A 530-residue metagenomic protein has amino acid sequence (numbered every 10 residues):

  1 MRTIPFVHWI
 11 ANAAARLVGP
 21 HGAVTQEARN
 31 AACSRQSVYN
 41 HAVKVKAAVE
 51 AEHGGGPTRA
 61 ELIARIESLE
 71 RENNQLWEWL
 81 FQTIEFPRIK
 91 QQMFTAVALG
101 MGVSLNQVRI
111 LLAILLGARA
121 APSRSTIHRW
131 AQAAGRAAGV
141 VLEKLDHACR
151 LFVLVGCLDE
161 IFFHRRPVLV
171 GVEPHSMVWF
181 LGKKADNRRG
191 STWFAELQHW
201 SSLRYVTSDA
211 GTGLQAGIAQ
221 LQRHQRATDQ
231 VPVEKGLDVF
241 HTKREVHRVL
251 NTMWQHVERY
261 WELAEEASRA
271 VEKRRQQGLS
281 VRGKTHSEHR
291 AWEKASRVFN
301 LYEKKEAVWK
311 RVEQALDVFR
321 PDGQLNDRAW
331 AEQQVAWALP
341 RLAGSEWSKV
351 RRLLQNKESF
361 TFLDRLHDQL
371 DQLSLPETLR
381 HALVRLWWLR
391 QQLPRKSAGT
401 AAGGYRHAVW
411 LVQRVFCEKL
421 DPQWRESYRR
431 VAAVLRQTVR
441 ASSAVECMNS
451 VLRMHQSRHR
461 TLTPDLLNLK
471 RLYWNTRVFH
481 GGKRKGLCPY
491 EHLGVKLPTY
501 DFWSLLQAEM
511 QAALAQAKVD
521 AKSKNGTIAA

Functional and structural regions predicted by a protein language model:
R2-G22, I84-V103: Short, amphipathic alpha-helical "recognition" segments used to contact nucleic acids or chromatin
N12-A13, E27, V38-H41, T95 (+10 more regions): Mobile genetic element proteins and their domesticated derivatives, centered on retroelements and DNA transposons
A23-A32, V108, L112: Short alpha-helical "recognition helix" segments of helix-turn-helix
Y39-T58, R129-V140: Short, solvent-exposed alpha-helical "recognition" segments
V49, T252-A270, V434, A444-L462 (+1 more regions): Active-site proximal helix-loop segment of RNase H-like, two-metal nucleases, encompassing DDE(D)
S68-Q225, T252-H256, A267-A270, R282-A291 (+2 more regions): RNase H-like nuclease fold core
R223-Q255, R259: Inter-helix linker motif
E303, K310-Q314, E377-L389, R395 (+7 more regions): C-terminal domain-tail junction helix/linker
